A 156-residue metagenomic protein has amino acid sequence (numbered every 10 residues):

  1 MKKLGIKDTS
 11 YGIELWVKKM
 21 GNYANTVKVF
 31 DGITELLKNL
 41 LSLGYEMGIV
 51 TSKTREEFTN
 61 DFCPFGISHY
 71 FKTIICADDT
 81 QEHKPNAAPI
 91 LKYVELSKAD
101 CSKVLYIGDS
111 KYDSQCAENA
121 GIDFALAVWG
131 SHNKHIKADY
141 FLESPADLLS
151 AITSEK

Functional and structural regions predicted by a protein language model:
M1-E35, L43-Y45: Metal-dependent phosphoesterase signature
S10-G12, I49-V50, E57, F124: Short secondary-structure boundary micro-motifs
V17-K19, G48, D61, H132: Homeobox/homeodomain signature
F30, G48-S52, I107: Active-site-adjacent beta-strand anchor residues
K38-L41, T54-R55, T59-K156: Asp-based, Mg2+/Mn2+-dependent phosphohydrolase catalytic module
E46-G48, I75: Internal catalytic-core helix/loop-beta-alpha segment that presents or stabilizes conserved functional determinants
